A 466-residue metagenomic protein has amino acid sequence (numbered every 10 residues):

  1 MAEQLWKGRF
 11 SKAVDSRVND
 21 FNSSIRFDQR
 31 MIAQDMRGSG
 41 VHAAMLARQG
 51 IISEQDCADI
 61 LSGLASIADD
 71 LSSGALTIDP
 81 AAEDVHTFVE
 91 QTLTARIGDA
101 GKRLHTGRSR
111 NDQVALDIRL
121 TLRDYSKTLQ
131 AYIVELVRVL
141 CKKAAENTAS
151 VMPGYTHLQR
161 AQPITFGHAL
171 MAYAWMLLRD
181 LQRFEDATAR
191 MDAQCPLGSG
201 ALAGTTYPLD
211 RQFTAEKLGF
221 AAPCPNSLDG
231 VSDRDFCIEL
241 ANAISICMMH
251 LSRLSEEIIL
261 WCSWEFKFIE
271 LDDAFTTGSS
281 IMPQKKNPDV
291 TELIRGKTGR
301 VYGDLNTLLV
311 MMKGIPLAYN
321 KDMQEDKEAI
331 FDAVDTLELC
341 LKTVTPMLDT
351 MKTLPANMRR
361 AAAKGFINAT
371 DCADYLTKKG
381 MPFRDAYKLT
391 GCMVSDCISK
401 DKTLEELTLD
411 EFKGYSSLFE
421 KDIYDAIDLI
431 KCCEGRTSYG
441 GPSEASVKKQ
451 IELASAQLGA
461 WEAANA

Functional and structural regions predicted by a protein language model:
A2-Q194, G200, G204, L209-A215 (+8 more regions): A helix-coil-helix interface module used to build multimeric assemblies and to scaffold catalytic/cofactor sites
A2-Q34, G38, D99-A100, M282-A466: Glycine-rich cofactor/substrate-binding loops
A33, R119, R123-Q130, V134 (+10 more regions): Short amphipathic alpha-helical segments with heptad-repeat character
S39, L64-I67, L129, I133-L136 (+15 more regions): Amphipathic alpha-helices that form helix-helix packing interfaces
H42-I52, T165-H168, I238-I246, D371-G380: Short, well-ordered beta-strand elements within core beta-sheets of diverse protein domains
H105, R110-Q113, H157-I164, H168 (+7 more regions): Alpha-helix capping and helix-loop boundary segments enriched in small/acidic/polar residues
C141, A145, W175-L178, Q182-E185 (+9 more regions): Hydrophobic/aromatic-lined pockets within catalytic cores
L218-V310: Acidic, glycine-rich loop-and-beta core segments that form the ion-binding/anion-interacting portion of active sites
